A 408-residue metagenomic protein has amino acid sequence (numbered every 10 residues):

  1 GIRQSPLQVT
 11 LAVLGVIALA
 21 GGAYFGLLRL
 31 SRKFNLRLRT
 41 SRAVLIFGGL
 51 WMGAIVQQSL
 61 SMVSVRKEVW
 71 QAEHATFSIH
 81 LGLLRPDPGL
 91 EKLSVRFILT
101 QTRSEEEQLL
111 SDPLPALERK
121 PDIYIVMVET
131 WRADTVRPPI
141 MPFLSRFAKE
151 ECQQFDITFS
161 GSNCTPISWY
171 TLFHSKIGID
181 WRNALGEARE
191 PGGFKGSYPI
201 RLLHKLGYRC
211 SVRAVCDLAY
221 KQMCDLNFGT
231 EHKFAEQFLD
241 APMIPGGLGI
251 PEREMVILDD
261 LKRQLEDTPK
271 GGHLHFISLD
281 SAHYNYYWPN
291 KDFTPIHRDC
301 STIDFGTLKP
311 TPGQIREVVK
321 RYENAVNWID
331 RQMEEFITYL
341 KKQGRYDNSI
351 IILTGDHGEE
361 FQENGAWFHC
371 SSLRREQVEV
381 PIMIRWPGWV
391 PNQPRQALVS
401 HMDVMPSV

Functional and structural regions predicted by a protein language model:
G1-V408: Catalytic domains that recognize anionic headgroups
